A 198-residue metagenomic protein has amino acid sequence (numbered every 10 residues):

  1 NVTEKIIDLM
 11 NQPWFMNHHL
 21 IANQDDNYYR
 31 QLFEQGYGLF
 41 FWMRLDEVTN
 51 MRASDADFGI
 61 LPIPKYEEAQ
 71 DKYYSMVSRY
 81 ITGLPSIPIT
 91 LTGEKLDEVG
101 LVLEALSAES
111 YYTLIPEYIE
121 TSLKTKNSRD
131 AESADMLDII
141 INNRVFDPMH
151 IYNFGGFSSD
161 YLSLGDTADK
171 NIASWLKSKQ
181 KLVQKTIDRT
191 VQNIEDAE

Functional and structural regions predicted by a protein language model:
N1-Q24: Glycine-centered hinge/linker elements that transmit conformational signals in sensory and ligand-binding systems
K5-I6, Y28-Y29, D46-E47, G83-S86 (+1 more regions): Short, hydrophobic/aromatic alpha-helical segments in well-folded domains
I7-W14, E34, E104-Y111, V145: Sec-exported extracytoplasmic/periplasmic mature domains
M10, Y37, W42-E47, P62-E67 (+1 more regions): Short, flexible loop/turn elements at secondary-structure junctions
N11, R52-D57, P62-I63, M76-S78 (+2 more regions): Extended alpha-helical or coil "stalk/linker/tether" regions that are enriched in polar/charged and small residues
D25-F41, T49: Short helices/loops that flank or line small-molecule/ion binding pockets
R52-L123: Extracytoplasmic/periplasmic substrate-recognition and gating elements
I89-G100, S107-E198: Conserved C-terminal helix/tail region of periplasmic/extracytoplasmic solute-binding proteins
